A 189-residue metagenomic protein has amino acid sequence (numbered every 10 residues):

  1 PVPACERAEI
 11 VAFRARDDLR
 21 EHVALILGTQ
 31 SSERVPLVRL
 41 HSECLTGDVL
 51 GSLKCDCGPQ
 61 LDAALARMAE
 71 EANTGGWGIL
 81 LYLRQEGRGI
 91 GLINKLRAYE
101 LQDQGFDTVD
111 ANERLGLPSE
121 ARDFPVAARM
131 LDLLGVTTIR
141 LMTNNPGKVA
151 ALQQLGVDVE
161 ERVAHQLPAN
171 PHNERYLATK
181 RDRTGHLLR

Functional and structural regions predicted by a protein language model:
P1-R189: Catalytic domains of riboflavin
